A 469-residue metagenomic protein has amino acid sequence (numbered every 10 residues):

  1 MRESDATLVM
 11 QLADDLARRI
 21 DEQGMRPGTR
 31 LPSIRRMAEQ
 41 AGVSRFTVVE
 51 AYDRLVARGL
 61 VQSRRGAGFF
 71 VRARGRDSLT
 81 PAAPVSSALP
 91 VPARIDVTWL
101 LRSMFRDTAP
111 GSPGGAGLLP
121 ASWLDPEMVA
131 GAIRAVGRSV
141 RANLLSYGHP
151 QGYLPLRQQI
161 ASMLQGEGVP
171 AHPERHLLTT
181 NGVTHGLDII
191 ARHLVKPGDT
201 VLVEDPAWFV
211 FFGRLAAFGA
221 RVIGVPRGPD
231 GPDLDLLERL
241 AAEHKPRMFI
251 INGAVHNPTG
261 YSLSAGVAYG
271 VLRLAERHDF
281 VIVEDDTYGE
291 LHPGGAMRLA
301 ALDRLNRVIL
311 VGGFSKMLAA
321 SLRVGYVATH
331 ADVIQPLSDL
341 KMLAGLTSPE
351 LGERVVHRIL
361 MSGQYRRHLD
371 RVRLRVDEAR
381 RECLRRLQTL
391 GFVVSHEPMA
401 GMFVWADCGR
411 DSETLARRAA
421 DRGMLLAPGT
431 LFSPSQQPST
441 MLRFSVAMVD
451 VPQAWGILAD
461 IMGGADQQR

Functional and structural regions predicted by a protein language model:
M1-A135, S338, M342-S348, R358-L360 (+7 more regions): N-terminal basic, amphipathic alpha-helical segments
V56, Q62-S63, A171-H172, L426-A427: Short beta-strand "wing" residues that participate in macromolecule-binding interfaces
V129, R304-L374: Conserved core segment of the aminotransferase class I/II
R138, A142-H278, G289-L305, D466-Q468: Conserved core of the PLP fold type I
V203, G224, I282-E284, V356 (+1 more regions): Hydrophobic residues in well-ordered beta-strands that form the structural core
L374-L384, V394-D407: Conserved glycine-rich beta-strand-loop-beta hairpin in the small C-terminal domain of fold type I
E397, D421-R443: Conserved PLP cofactor-binding pocket of PLP-dependent enzymes
